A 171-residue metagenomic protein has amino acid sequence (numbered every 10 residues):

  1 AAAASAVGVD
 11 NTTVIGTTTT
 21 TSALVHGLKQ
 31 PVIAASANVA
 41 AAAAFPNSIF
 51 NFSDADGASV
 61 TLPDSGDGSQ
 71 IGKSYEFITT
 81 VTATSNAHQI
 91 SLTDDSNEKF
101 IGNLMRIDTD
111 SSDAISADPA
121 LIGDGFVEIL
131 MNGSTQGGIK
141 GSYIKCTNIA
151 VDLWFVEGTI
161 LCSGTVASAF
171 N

Functional and structural regions predicted by a protein language model:
A1-A4, N47-I49, G141: Glycine-centered small-residue hotspots that permit tight backbone geometry or close packing
A1-Q30: Small/polar residue-rich beta-strand/coil "junction" motifs that cap repeat-based extracellular fibers
A4-A6, G16, D67, S134-G137 (+1 more regions): A general structural signal for short secondary-structure junctions and capping/turn motifs
V9, D54-D56, K140: Residues that act as N-cap/strand-start positions at coil-to-secondary-structure junctions
N11-V14, K140-N148: Extracellular disulfide-bonded cysteine-rich modules/repeats
T12, S22, I49, Y143 (+1 more regions): A residue-level signal for beta-strand positions that form part of recognition/binding surfaces within mature
H26-P119, T147-N171: Exposed extracellular interaction/assembly regions and N-terminal maturation sites
S116-S142: Structured beta-strand segments within beta-sheet-rich domains
